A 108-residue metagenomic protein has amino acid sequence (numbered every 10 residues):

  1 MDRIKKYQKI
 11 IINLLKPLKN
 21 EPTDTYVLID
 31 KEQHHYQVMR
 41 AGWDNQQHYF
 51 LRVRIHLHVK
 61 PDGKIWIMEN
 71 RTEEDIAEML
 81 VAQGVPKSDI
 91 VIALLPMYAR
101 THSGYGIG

Functional and structural regions predicted by a protein language model:
M1-G108: Terminal domain-initiation and capping elements
